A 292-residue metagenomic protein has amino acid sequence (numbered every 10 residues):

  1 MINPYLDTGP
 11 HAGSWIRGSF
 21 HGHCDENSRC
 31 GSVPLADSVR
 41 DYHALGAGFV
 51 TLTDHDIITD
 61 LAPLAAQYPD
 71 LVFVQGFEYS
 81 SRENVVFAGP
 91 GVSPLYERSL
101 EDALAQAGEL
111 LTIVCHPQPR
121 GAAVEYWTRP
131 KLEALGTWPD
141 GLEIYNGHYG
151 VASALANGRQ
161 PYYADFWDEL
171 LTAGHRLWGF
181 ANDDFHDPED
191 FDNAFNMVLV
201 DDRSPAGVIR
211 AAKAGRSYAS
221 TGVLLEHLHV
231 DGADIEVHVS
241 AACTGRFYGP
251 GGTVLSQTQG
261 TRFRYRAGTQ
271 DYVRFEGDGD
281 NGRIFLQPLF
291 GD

Functional and structural regions predicted by a protein language model:
M1-S14, N27, A173-W178, D183-D292: C-terminal functional module detector
I2-K131, T137, I144-A164, N182-P188 (+3 more regions): A metal-dependent hydrolase metal-coordination microenvironment
R40, D168, R210: Surface-exposed charge patches
H43, A105, L171-T172, K213: Alpha-helix boundary recognition
G108, P139, T172-L177: Structural alpha-beta junctions
E143-Y149, L171-G174, R216: Short, well-ordered alpha-helical segments in soluble proteins
Y162-R176: Short, hydrophobic/aliphatic alpha-helical segments
